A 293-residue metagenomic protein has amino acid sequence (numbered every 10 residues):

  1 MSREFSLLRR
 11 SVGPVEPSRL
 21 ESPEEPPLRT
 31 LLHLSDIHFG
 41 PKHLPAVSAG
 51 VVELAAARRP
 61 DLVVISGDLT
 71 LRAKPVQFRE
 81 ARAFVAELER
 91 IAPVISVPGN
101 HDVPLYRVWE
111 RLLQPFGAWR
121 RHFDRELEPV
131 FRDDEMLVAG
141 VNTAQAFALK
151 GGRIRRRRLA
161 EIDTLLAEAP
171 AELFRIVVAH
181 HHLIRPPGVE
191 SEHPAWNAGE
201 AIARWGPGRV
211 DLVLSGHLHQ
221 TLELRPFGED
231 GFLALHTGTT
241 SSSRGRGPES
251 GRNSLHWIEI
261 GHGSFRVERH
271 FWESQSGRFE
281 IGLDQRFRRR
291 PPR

Functional and structural regions predicted by a protein language model:
S2-A86, E161: N-terminal active-site segment of His-dependent metallophosphoesterases
S22, R79-E161, A169, R204-G206 (+2 more regions): Extended active-site neighborhood of metal-dependent phosphoesterases/phosphodiesterases
L34-S35, V63-D68, P93-N100, N142 (+3 more regions): Active-site neighborhood of phospho(di)ester-bond hydrolases with catalytic His/Asp-centered motifs
G40-H43, L71-P75, E80, P98-V108 (+4 more regions): Active-site environment of divalent metal-dependent phosphoester hydrolases
H43-V47, V76-F78, V108, I154 (+4 more regions): Residues at alpha-helix caps and immediate loop-helix transition turns in enzyme cores, especially N- and C-cap
A171-G188: Short acidic, glycine-rich surface-loop motifs adjacent to enzyme active sites
E190-H262: Conserved beta-sheet core of the metallophosphoesterase superfamily
I260-R293: A short C-terminal boundary segment appended to hydrolase-like catalytic domains
